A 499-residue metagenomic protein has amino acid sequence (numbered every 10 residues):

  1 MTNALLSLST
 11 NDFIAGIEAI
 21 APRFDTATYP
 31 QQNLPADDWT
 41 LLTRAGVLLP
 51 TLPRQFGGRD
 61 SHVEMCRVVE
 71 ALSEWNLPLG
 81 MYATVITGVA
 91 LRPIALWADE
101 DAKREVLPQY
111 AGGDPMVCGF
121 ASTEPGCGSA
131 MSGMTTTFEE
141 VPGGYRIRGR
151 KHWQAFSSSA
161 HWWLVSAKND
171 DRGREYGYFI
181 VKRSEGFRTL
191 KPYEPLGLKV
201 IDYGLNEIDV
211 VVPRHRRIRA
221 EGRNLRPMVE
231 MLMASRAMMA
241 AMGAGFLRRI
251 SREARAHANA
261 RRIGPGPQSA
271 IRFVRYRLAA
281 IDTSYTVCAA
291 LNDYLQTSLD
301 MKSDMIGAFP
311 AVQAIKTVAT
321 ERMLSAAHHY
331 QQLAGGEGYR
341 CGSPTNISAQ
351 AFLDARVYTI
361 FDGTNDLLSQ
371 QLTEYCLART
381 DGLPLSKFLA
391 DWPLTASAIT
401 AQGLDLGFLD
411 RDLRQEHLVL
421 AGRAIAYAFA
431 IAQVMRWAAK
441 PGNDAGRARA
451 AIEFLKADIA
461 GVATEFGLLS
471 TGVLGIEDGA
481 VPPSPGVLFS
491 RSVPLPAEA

Functional and structural regions predicted by a protein language model:
M1-V85, R92, E105, Q109 (+4 more regions): Amphipathic, small/basic residue-rich leader segments at the start of a protein or domain
T26-Y29, Y285-V318, Q331-A334, Y339 (+1 more regions): C-terminal helix-coil-helix/basic helical segment that borders enzyme active sites and/or dimer interfaces and provides
M81-D101, G128-M131, N259: N-terminal glycine-rich flavin-associated loop
G113-T123: A short, Trp-centered hydrophobic/proline-enriched beta-strand micro-motif
T136-E139: A structural signal for short hydrophobic beta-strand segments in well-ordered beta-sheet cores
R150-R188: A short core secondary-structure module
Y193-S284, R356-L368, E374-R436: Glycine-rich beta->alpha junctions and the first turn(s) of the following alpha-helix
P310-L394, T464-A499: Alpha-helix capping/hinge segments and adjacent helical runs
